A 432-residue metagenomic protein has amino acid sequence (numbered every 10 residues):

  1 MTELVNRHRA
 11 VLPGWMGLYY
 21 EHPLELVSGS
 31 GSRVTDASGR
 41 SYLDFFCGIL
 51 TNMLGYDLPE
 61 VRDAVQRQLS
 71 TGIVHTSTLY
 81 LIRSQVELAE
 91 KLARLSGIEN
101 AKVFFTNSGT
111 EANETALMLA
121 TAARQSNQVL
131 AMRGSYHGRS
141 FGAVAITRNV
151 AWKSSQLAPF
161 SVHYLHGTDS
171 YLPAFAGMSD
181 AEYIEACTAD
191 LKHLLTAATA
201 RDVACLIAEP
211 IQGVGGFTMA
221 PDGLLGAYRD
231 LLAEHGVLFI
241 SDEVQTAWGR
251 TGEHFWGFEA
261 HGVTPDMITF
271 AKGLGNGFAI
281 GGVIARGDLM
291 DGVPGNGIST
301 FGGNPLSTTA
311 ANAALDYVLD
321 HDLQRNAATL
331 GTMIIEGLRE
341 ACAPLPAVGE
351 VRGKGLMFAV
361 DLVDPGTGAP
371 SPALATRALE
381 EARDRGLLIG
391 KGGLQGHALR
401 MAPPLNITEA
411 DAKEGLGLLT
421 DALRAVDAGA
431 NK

Functional and structural regions predicted by a protein language model:
M1-K432: Conserved N-terminal phosphate-binding loop of PLP-dependent enzymes in the Aspartate aminotransferase
